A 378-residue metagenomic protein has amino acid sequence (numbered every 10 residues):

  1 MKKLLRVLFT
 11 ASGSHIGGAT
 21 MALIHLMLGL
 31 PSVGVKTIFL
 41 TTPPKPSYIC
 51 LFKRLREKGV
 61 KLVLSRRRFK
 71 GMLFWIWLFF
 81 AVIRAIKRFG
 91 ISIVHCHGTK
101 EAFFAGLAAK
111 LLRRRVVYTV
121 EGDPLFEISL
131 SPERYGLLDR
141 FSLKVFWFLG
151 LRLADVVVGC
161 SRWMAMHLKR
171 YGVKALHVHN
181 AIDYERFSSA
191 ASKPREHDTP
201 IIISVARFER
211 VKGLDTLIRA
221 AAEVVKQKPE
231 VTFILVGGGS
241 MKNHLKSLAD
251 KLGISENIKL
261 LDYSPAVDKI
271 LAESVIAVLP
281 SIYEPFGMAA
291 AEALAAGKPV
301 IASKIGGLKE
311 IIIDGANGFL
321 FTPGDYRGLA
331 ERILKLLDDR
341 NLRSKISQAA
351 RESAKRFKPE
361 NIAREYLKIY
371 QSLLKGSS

Functional and structural regions predicted by a protein language model:
F9-I16, T20-I24, G29-K70, H167 (+1 more regions): N-terminal strand-loop element at the rim of the active site of nucleotide-sugar-dependent glycosyltransferases
G17-L28, P200, S204-E223, S240-S247 (+5 more regions): A conserved mid-protein helix/loop that constitutes part of the nucleotide-sugar donor-binding site
F74-W77, R115, L125-L149, L153 (+1 more regions): Nucleotide-sugar donor phosphate/pyrophosphate-binding loop at the beta->alpha transition of glycosyltransferases
C96-A102, V120: Short His-centered aromatic/hydrophobic patch
W163, A181: Carbohydrate-associated surface elements
Y263, I282: Aromatic "clamp/platform" in nucleotide-sugar-dependent glycosyltransferases that forms part of the donor/acceptor
P299-A302, I312: Short hydrophobic beta-strand element within catalytic cores of glycosyltransferases and related nucleotide-activated
D314-G315, F319-Y326, K335-R340: Conserved acidic donor-binding segment of nucleotide-sugar-dependent glycosyltransferases
